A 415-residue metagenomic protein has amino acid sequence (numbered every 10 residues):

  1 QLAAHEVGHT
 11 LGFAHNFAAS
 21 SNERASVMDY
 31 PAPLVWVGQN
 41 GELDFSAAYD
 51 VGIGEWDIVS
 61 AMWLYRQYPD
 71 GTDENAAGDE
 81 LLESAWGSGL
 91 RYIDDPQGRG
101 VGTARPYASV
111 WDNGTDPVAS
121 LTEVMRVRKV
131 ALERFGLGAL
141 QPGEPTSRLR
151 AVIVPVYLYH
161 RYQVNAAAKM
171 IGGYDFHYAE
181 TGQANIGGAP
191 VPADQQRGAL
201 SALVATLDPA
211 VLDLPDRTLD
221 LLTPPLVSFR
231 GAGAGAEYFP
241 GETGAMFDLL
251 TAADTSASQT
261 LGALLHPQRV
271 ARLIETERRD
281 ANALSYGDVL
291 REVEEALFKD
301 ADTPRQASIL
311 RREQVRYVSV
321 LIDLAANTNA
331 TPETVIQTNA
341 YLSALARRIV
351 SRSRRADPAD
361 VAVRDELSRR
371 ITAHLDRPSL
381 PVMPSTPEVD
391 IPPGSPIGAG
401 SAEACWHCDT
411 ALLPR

Functional and structural regions predicted by a protein language model:
Q1-H15: Active-site recognition of the HExxH zinc-binding catalytic motif
S20-R415: Conserved catalytic/binding loops enriched for acidic/polar residues
